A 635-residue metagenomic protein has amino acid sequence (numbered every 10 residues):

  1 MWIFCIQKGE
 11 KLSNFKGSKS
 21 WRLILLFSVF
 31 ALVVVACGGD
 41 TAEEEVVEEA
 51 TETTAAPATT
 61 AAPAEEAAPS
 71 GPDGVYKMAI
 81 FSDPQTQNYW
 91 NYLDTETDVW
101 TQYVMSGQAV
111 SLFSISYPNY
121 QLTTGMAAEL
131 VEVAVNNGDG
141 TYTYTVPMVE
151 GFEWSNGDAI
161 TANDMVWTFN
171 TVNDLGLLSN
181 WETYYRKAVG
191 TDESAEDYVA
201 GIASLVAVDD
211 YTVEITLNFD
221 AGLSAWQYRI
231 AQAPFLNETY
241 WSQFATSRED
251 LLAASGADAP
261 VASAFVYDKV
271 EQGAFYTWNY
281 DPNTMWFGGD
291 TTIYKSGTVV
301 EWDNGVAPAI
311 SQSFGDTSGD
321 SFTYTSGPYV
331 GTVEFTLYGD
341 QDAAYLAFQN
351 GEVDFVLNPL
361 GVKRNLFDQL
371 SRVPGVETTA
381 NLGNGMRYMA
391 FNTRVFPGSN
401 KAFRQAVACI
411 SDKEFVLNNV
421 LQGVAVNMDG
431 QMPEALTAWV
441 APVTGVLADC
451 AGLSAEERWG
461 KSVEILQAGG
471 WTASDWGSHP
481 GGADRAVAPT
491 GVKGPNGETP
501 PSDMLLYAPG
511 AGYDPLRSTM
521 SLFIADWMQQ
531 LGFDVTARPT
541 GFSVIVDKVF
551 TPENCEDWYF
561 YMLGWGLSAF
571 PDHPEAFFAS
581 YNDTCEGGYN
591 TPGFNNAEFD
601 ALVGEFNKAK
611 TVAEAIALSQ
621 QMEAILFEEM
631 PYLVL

Functional and structural regions predicted by a protein language model:
E65, Q405, L417-V420, A451 (+6 more regions): Extracytoplasmic/peripheral linker and loop segments enriched in polar/acidic and small residues with frequent Thr/Pro
K77, T145, V166, E182-A245 (+1 more regions): Surface-exposed binding/hinge segments that line and control ligand-binding clefts or catalytic entry sites
K77-D139, P260: N-terminal lobe/hinge region of extracytoplasmic solute-binding protein
M78, L505, D526-T584, L618: Periplasmic binding protein-like
S106, S116-P118, R229-E334, D342 (+2 more regions): Gly/Pro-rich hinge or "lid" segments in bacterial periplasmic/extracellular proteins
L130-W181, E214, P397-S399, R404-A406: Aromatic- and charge-enriched surface segment that lines or borders ligand/interaction sites
A134, A274-G288, A307-F322, S399-Q530 (+2 more regions): Append "and occasionally in soluble cytosolic enzymes with long acidic Gly/Pro-rich linkers
V172, G176-V189, D268-N279, G319-T323 (+5 more regions): Extracellular/periplasmic solute-recognition and catalytic clefts
